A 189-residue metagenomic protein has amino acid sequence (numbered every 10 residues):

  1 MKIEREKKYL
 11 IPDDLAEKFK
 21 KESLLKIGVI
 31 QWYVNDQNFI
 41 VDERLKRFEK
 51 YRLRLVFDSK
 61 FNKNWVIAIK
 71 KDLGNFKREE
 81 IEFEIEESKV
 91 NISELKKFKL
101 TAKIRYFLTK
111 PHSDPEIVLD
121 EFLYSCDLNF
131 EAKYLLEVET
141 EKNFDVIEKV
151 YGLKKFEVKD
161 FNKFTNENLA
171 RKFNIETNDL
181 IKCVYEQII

Functional and structural regions predicted by a protein language model:
M1-I189: Phosphate-end processing signature that detects enzymes handling 5′-triphosphorylated RNA and polyphosphate
